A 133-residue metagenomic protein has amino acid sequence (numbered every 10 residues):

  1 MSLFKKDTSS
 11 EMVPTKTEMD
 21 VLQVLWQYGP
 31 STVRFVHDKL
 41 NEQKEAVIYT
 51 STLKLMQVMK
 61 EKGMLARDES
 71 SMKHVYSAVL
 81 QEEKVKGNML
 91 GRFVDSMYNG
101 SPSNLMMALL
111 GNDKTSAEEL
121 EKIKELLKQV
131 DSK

Functional and structural regions predicted by a protein language model:
P14, V24-T32: Short capping segments at the starts of secondary-structure elements
T15, S70-M89: Short, cationic-aromatic polyanion-contact patches
M19-Q23: Pre-recognition alpha-helix immediately N-terminal to the DNA-recognition helix within helix-turn-helix or winged-helix
S31-L40: Short acidic, hydrophobic short linear motifs in intrinsically disordered regions
K39-V47: Short helix-coil junctions and helix-kink-helix linkers
L53-Q57: Short, hydrophobic-biased segments on the C-terminal half of alpha helices that form "recognition helices"
G63: Glycine-centered, phosphate/nucleic-acid-interacting loop/turn motifs that mediate DNA/RNA or nucleotide
M89-D131: Amphipathic alpha-helical dimerization/coiled-coil segments that flank or bridge DNA-binding/regulatory modules
